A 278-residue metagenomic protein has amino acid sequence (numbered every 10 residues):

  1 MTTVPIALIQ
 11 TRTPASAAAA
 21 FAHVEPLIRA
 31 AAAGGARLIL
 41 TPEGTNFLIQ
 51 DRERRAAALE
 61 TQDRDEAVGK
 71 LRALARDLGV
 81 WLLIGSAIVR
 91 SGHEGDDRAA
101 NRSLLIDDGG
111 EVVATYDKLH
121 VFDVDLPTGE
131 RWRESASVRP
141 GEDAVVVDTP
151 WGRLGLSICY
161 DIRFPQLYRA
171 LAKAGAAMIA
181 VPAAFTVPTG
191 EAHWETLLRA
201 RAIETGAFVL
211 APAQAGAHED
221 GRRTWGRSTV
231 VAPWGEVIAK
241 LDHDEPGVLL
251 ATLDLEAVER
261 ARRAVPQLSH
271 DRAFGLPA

Functional and structural regions predicted by a protein language model:
T3-A15, A20, L40, R102 (+4 more regions): Active-site-proximal beta-strand elements of phosphoester/diester hydrolases
I9, Y116, V147, P212 (+2 more regions): Hydrophobic residues at beta-strand termini and immediately following loops that shape nucleotide-binding pockets
T11, E43-G44, G85-A87, I158 (+2 more regions): Active-site-proximal beta-strand/loop segments in catalytic clefts of secreted hydrolases
A17, A22-G109, T115-D117, T186-R201 (+1 more regions): Cys-nucleophile CN-hydrolase/nitrilase-fold catalytic domain and related Cys-dependent amidase chemistry that acts on
Q62-L83, R153, I162-L249: CN hydrolase (nitrilase-like) catalytic-core segments centered on the catalytic cysteine and neighboring Lys/Glu
I84-S86, N101-L105, V145-V147, S228-V230 (+1 more regions): Short beta-strand scaffold segments in enzyme catalytic cores
G92-A174, V187-G190, T196, R263-Q267: Active-site catalytic loop in hydrolytic enzyme cores
E256-A278: A conserved C-terminal secondary-structure "cap"
